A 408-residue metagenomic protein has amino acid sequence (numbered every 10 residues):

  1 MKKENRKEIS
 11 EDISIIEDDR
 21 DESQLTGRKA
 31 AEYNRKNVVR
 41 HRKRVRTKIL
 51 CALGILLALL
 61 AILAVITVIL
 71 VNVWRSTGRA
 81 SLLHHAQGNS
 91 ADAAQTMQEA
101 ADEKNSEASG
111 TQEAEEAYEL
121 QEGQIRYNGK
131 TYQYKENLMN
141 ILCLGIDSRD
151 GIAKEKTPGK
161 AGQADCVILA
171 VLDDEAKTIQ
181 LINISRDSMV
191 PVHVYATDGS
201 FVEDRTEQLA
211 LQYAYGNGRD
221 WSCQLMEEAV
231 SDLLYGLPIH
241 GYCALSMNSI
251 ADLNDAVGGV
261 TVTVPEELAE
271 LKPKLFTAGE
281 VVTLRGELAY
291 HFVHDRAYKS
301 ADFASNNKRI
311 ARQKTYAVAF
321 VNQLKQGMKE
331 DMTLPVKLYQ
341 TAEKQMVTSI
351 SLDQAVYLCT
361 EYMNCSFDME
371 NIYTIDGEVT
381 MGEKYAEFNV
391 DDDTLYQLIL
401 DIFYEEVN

Functional and structural regions predicted by a protein language model:
K2-R44, I66-N408: Non-catalytic, solvent-exposed segments at the cell envelope interface
H41-L59: N-terminal Sec-pathway targeting helices
